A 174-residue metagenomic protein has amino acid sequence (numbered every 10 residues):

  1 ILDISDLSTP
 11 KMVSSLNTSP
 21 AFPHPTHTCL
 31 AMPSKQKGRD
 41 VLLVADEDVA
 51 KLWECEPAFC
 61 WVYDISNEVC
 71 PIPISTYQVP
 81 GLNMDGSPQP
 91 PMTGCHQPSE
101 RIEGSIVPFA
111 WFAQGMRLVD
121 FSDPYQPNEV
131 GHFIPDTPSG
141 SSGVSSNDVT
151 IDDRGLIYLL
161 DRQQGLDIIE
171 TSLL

Functional and structural regions predicted by a protein language model:
I1-L174: Feature marking well-ordered beta-strand scaffolds used for ligand recognition
